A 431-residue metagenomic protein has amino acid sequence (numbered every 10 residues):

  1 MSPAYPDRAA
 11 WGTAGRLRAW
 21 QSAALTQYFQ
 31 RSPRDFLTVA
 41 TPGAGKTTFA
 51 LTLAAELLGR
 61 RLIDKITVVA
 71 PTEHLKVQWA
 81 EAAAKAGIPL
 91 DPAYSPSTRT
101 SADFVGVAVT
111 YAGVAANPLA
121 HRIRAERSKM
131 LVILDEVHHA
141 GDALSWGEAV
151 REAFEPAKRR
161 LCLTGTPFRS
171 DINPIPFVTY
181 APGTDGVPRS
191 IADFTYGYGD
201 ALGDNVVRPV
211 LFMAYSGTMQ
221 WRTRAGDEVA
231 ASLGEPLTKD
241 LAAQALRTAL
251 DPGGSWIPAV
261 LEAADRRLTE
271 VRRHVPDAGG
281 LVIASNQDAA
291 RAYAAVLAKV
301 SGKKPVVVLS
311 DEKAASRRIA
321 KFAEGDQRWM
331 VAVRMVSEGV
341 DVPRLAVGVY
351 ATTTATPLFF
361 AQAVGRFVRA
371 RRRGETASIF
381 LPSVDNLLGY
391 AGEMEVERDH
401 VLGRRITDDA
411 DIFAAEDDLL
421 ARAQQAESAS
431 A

Functional and structural regions predicted by a protein language model:
S2-V39: Conserved pre-motif I regulatory segment
G12, I172-D277: Interdomain helical connector at the RecA1-RecA2 junction of SF1/SF2 helicase-like NTPases
P42, T47-A54, L62-K85, A284-A290: Conserved Walker A/P-loop ATP-binding site and its immediately adjacent core in helicase/helicase-like ATPase domains
A83-A120: Inter-Walker segment of RecA-like/P-loop motor cores
Y111-A112, I123-R169: SF2 helicase catalytic motif II
L250-P252, W256-A263, R267, N386-A431: Long, largely alpha-helical accessory region at the distal end of helicase-like NTP-driven motors
S285-L309: Conserved helicase motor "Helicase C" RecA-like lobe of SF1/SF2 P-loop NTPases
K304-I412: Conserved RecA-like P-loop NTPase helicase motor core
